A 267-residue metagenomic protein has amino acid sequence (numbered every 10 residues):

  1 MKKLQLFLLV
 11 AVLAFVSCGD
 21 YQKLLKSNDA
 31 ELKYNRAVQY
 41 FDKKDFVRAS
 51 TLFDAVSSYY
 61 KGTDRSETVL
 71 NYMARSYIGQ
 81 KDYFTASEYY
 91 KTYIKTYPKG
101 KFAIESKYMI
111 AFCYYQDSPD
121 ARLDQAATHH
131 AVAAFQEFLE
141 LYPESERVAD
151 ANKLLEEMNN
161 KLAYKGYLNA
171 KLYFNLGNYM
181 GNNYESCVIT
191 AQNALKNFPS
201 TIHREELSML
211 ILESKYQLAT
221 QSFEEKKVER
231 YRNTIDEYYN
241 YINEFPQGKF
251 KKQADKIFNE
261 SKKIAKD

Functional and structural regions predicted by a protein language model:
K2-L6, A14-D267: Acidic, polar-rich low-complexity tracts and alpha-helical solenoid repeat scaffolds
